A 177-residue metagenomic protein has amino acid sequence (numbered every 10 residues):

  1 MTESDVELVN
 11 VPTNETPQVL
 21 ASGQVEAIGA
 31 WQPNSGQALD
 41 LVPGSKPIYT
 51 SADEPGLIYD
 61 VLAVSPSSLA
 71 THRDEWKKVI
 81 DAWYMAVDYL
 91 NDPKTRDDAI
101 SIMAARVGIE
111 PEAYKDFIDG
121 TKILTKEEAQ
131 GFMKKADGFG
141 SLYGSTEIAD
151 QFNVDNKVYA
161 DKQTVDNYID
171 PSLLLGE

Functional and structural regions predicted by a protein language model:
M1-N10, Q24-E26, G44, P111-E112 (+1 more regions): A local structural motif
T13, I109-P111, P171-E177: Short, mixed-charge aromatic SLiMs
N14-G108: Pocket-lining segment of extracytoplasmic ligand-binding domains
L20, Y59-D60, L124-K126, P171-E177: Short, solvent-exposed polar/charged micro-motifs at secondary-structure junctions
P33, S51, F117, D166-N167: Residue-level "edge-of-site" marker
Q37-A38, G56-L57, T121-K122, D170-S172: Short secondary-structure boundary/hinge segments and terminal tails
A70-N156: Secondary-structure end/capping motifs
S145-E177: Conserved C-terminal helix/tail region of periplasmic/extracytoplasmic solute-binding proteins
